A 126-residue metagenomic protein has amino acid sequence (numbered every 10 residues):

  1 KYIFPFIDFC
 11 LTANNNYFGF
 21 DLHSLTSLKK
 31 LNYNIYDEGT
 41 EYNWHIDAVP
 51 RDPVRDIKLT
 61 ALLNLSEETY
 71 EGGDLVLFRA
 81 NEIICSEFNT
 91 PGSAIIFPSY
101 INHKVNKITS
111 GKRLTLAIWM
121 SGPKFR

Functional and structural regions predicted by a protein language model:
K1-A94, Y100-R126: Fe(II)/2-oxoglutarate oxygenase catalytic core
